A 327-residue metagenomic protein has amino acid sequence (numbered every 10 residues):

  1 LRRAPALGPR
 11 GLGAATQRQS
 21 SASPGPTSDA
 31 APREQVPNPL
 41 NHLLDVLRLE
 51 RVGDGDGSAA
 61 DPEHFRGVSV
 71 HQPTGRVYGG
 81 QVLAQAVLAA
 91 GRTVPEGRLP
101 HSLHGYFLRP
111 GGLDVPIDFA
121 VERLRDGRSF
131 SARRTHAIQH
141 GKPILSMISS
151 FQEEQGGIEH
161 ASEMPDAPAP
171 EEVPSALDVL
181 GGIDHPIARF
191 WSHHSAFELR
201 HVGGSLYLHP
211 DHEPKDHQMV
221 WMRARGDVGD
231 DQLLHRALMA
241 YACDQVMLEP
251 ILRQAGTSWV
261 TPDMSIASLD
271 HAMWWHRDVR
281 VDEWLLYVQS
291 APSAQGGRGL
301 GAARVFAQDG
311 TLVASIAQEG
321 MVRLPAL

Functional and structural regions predicted by a protein language model:
L1-A31: Compositionally biased, low-complexity flexible segments
R18, P24-L327: Terminal targeting signals and extreme-terminal segments of soluble enzymes
